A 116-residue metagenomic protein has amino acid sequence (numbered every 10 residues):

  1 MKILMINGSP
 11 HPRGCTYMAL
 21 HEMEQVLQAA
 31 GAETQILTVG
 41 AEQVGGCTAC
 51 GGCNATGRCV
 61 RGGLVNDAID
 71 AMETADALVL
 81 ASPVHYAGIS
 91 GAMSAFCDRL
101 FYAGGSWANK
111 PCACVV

Functional and structural regions predicted by a protein language model:
M1-A32: N-terminal beta1-alpha1 ligand-phosphate binding loop
G14-C15, G45, G88: Residues that form or flank phosphate/diphosphate-binding pockets in enzymes that use nucleotide phosphates
M18-H21, A49-G52, A92-C97: Short, glycine/charged-enriched secondary-structure capping and boundary segments
A32-E42: A short beta-strand-loop structural module common to alpha/beta enzyme folds
E42-M72: Cysteine-cluster motifs in flexible loop/terminal segments that predominantly coordinate metals
V60-V116: Helix-loop-strand module that forms the ligand-binding subsite of alpha/beta enzymes
